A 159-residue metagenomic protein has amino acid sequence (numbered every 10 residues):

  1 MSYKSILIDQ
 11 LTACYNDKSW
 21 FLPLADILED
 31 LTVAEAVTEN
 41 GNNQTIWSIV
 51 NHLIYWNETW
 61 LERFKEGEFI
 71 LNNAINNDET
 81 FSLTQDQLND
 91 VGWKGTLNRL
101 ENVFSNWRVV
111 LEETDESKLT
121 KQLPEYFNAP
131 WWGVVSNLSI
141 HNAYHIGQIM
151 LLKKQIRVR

Functional and structural regions predicted by a protein language model:
M1-S5: Basic/polar N-terminal segments that are highly enriched at the extreme N-terminus, encompassing both cleavable
I6, V91-G95, P130: Short, conserved clusters of charged catalytic residues that mark active-site and nucleotide-handling motifs
L7-D17, F21, A25-L28, V33-F81 (+1 more regions): Short, contiguous alpha-helical
S82-L119: Acidic/histidine-rich alpha-helical segments that form the ligand environment of transition-metal centers
